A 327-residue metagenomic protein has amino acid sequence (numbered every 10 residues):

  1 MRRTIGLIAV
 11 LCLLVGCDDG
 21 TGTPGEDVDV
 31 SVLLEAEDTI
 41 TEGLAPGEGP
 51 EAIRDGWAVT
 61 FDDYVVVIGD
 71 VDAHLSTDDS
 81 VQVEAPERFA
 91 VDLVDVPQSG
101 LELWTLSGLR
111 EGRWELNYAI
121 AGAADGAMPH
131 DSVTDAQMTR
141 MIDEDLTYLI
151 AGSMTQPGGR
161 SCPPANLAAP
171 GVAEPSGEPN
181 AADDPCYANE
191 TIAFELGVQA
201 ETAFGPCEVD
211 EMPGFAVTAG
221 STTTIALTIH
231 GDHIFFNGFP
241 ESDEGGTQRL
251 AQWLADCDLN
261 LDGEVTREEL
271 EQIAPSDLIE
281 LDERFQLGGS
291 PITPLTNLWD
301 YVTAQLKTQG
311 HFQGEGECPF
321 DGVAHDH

Functional and structural regions predicted by a protein language model:
R2-V10: Sec-dependent signal peptide recognition, specifically the positively charged N-region followed immediately by
L13-G16: C-terminal motif of bacterial Sec signal peptides marking the signal peptidase cleavage site
D19-H327: A short, solvent-exposed, low-complexity linear motif enriched for acidic/polar residues with Pro/Gly/Ser/Thr
